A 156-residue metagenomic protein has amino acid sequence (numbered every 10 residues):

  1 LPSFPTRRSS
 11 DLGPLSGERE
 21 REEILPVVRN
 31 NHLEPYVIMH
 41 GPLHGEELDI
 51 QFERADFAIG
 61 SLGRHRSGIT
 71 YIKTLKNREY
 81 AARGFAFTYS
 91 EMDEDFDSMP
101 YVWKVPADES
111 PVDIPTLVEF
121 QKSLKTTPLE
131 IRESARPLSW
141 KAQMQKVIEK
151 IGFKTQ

Functional and structural regions predicted by a protein language model:
P2-S9: Short, small-residue-biased leader/transition segments that mark boundaries at the very start of proteins
R8, G84-A86: Proline-centered loop/turn at the N-terminus of a beta-strand
R21-I50, F57: Nucleotide-activated donor-binding/catalytic signature segment of Leloir-type glycosyltransferases, i.e., the conserved
E46-I50, A58-E79, T88-P100: Nucleotide-sugar-dependent
E53-R54, A82: Flexible glycine/serine/alanine-rich "lid" or loop that lines and gates the nucleotide-sugar donor pocket in diverse
F96-E119: Change "using UDP/GDP/dTDP sugars" to "using nucleotide sugars
E109-V112, E119-T155: A charged, aromatic-enriched C-terminal amphipathic alpha-helix characteristic of glycosyltransferases across folds
